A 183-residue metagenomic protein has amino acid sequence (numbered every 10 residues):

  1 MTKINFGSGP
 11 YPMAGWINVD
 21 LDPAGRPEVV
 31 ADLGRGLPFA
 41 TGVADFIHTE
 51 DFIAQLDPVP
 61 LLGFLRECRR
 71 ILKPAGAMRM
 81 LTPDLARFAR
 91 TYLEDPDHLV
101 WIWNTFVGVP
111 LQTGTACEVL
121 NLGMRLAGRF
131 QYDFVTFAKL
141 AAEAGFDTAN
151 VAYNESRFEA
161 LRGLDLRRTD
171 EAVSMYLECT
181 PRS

Functional and structural regions predicted by a protein language model:
M1-T2, V19-L21, D51, L120-N121 (+1 more regions): N-terminal start-of-chain detector that recognizes signal peptides and the immediate post-cleavage beginning
K3-F88, L177-S183: Conserved SAM-binding loop
P60-G63, E67, K73, A77-R182: S-adenosyl-L-methionine-dependent methyltransferase catalytic module, highlighting the catalytic core
